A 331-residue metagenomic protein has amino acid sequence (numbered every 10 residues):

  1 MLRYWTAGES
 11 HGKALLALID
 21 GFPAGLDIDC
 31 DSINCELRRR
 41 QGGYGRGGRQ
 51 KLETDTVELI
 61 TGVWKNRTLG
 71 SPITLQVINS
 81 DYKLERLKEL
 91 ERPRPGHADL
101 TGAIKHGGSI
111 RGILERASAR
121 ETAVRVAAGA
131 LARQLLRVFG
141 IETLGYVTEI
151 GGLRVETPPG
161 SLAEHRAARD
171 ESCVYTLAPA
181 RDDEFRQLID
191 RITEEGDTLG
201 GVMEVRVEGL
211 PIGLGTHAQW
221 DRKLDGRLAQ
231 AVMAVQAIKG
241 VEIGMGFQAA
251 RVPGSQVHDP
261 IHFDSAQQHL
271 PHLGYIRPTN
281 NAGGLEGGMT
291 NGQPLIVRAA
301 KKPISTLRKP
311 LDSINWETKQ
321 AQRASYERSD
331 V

Functional and structural regions predicted by a protein language model:
M1-V331: Generic N-terminal targeting/processing segments that precede catalytic cores or assembly contacts
